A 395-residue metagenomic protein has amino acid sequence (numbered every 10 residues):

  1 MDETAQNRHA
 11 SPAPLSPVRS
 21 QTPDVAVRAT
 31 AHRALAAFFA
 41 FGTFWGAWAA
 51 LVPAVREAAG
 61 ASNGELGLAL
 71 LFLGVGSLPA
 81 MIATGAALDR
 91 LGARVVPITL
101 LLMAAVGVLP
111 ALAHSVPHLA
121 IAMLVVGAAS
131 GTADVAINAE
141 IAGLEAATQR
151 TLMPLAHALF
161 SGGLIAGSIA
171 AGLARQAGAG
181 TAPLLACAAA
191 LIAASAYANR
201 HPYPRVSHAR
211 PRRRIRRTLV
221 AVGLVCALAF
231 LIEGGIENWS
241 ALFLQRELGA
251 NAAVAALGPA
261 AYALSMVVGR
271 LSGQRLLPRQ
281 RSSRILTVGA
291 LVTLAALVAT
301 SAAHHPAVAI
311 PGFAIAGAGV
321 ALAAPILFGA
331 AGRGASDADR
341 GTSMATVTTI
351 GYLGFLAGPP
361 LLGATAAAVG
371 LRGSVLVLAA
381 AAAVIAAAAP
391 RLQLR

Functional and structural regions predicted by a protein language model:
A50-G64, N238-V254: Short amphipathic helix-loop junctions that connect adjacent transmembrane helices in Major Facilitator Superfamily/SLC
V55-R56, A87-L88, L173-G178, L244-Q245 (+3 more regions): Interfacial helix-cap and linker-helix signal at transmembrane-aqueous boundaries of multi-pass secondary transporters
P79-A111: Conserved MFS/SLC helix-loop-helix module at the cytosolic interface between two early adjacent transmembrane helices
P79-G92, R175, G269-S282, A366-A367: Helix-to-loop junctions at the C-terminal end of transmembrane segments in multipass secondary transporters
V95-V108, R284-A299, L376-A379: Structural signature of the two symmetry-related core transmembrane helices
A111-A122, A302-P311: Helix-loop junctions at membrane interfaces in 12-TM secondary transporters
T132-A146, L322-A335: Intracellular juxtamembrane helix-capping segments at the cytosolic ends of symmetry-related transmembrane helices
A182-N199, G373-R391: Symmetry-related core transmembrane helices of the 12-TM Major Facilitator Superfamily/SLC fold
